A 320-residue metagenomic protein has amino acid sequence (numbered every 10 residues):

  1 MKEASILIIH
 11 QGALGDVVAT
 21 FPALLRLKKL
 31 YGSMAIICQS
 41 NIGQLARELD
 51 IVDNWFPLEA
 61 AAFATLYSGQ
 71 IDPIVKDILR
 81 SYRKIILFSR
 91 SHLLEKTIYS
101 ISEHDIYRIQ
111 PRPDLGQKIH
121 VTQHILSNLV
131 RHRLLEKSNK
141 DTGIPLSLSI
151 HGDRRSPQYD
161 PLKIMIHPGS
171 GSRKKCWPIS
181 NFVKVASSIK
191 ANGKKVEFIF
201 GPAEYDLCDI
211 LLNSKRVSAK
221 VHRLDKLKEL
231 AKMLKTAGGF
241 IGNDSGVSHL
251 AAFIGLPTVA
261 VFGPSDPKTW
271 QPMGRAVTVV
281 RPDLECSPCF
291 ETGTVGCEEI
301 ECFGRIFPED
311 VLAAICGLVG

Functional and structural regions predicted by a protein language model:
M1-G320: Catalytic machinery of carbohydrate-active enzymes, primarily nucleotide-sugar-dependent glycosyltransferases
